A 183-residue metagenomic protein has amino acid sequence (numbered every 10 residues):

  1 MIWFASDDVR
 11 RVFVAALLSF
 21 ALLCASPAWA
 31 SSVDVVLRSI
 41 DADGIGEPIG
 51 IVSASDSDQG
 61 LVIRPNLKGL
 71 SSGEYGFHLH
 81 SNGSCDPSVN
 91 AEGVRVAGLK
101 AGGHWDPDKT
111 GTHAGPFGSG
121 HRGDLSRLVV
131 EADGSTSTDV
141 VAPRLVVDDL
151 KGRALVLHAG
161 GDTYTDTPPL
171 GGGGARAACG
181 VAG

Functional and structural regions predicted by a protein language model:
I2, S26-G183: N-terminal leader/targeting pre-sequences
I2-A16: Bacterial N-terminal signal peptides that target proteins for export
F13-A25: Bacterial N-terminal signal peptides
